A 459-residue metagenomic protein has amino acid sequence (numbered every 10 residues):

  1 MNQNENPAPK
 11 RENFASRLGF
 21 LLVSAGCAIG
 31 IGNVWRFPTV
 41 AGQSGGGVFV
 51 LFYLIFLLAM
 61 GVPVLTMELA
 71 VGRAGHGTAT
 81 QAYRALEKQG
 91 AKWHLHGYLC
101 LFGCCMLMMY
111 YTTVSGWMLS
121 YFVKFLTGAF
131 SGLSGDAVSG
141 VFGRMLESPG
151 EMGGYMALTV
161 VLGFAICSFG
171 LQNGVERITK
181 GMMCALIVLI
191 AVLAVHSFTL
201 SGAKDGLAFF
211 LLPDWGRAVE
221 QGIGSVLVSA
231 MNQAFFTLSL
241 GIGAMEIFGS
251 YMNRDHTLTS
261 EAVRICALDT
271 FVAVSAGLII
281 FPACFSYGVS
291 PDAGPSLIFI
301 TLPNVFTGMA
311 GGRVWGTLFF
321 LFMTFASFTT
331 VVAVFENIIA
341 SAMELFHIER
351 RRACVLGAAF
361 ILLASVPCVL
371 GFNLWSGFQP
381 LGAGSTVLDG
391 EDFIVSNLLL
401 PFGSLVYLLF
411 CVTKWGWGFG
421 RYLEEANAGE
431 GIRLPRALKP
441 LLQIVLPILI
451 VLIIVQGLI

Functional and structural regions predicted by a protein language model:
M1-W35, V64-L69, R73-L95, N253-T257 (+1 more regions): Membrane-interface "cap" regions at the ends of multi-pass membrane proteins
N2, P7, Q81, S115-E147 (+8 more regions): Helix-loop-helix connectors at the membrane interface of multi-pass transporters/channels
N2-Q3, P7-K10, F14, E176 (+4 more regions): Membrane-embedded translocation segments of transport machinery
A8-R11, V40-S44, A74-L99, T112-Q172 (+5 more regions): Inter-helical loop and helix-membrane interface segments of multi-pass membrane transporters/permeases
N13, G19-L21, G153-G154, L268-V274 (+4 more regions): Loop-to-transmembrane helix boundary motifs in multi-pass membrane proteins
L18-F56, D205, G243-G249, T259-V263 (+1 more regions): Transmembrane helix-boundary motif of multi-pass solute transporters/channels
V40-S44, K92-M108, G143-M145, L158-M182 (+3 more regions): Membrane-water interface regions at transmembrane-helix termini and the short interhelical loops of multi-pass membrane
L95-H96, L101, F346-A358, G390-I450: C-terminal membrane-solvent junction of multi-pass transporters and transport-like membrane proteins
